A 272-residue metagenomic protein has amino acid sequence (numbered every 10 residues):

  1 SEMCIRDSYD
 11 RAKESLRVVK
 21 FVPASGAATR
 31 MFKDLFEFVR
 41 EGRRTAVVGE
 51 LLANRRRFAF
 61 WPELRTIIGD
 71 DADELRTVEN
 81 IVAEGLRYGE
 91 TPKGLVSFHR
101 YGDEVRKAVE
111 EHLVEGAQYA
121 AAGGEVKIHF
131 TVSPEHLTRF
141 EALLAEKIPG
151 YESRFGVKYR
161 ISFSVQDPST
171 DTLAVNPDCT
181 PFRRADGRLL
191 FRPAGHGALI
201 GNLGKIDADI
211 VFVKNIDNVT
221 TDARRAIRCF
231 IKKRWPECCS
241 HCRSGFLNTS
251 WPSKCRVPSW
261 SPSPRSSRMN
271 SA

Functional and structural regions predicted by a protein language model:
M3-I5, G26: Short, small-residue-biased leader/transition segments that mark boundaries at the very start of proteins
V19-F36, A194-V211: Conserved phosphate/anionic-ligand binding catalytic regions in large, soluble enzymes, centered on
V22, T131-S133, S162-Q166, I206 (+1 more regions): Generic beta-strand/beta-sheet core signal
A27-M31, F38-R40, I67-I68, E135-E141 (+3 more regions): Flexible loop/turn segments at secondary-structure boundaries
L35-F36, R40-G42, V105-V126, A145-Y151: Histidine-anchored nucleotide/phosphate-binding helix
F60, R65-V105, V109, C179-F191 (+5 more regions): Active-site cores of enzymes that catalyze phosphoryl transfer or operate on phosphate-rich substrates
I68, A72, V219-A272: Long, charge-rich alpha-helical interaction segments
A142-P177, R183-D186, L190-G197, P252-A272: Metal-assisted phosphate- and nucleotidyl-transfer catalytic regions
